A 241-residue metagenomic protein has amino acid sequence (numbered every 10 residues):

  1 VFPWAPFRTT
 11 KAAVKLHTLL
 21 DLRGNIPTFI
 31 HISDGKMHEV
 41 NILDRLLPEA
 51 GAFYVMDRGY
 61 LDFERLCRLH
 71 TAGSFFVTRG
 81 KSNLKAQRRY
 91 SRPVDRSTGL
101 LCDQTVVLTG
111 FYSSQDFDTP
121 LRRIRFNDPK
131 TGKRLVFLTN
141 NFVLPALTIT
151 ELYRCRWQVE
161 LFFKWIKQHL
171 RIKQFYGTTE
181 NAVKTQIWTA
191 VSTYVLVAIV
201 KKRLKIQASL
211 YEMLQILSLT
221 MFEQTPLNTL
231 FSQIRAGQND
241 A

Functional and structural regions predicted by a protein language model:
P3-A241: Single, function-defining residue in the core of a domain
